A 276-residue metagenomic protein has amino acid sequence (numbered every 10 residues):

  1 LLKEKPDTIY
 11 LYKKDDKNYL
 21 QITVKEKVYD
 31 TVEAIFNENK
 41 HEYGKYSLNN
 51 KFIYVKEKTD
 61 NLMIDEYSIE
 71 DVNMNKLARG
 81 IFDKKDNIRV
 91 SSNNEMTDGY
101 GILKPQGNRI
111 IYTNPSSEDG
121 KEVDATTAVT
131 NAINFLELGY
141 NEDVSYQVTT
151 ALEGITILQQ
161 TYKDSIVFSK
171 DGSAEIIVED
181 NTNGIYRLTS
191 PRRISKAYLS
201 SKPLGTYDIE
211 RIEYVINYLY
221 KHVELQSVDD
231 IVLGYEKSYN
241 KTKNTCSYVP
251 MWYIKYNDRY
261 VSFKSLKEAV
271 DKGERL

Functional and structural regions predicted by a protein language model:
L1-L138: Preferential activation on post-signal-peptide N-terminal prodomains/segments of secreted or lumenal proteins
K14-D16, K25, Q106, E179-N183 (+2 more regions): Short acidic-glycine loop/turn motifs at beta-strand connectors
K27-V28, N73, D164, R211 (+1 more regions): Helix N-terminus capping/helix-initiation residues
D30, I176-V178, G273: Short, low-complexity, polar/charged sequence segments that are solvent-exposed and flexible
M74, P115-G154, L199-K241: Short, non-transmembrane alpha-helical segments in secretory-pathway proteins
G80-G101, N108, L136-I185, I231-Y260: Exposed beta-strand-loop-beta-strand "reactive/processing" segments of non-cytosolic proteins
T182-L276: Hydrophilic extracytoplasmic domains
